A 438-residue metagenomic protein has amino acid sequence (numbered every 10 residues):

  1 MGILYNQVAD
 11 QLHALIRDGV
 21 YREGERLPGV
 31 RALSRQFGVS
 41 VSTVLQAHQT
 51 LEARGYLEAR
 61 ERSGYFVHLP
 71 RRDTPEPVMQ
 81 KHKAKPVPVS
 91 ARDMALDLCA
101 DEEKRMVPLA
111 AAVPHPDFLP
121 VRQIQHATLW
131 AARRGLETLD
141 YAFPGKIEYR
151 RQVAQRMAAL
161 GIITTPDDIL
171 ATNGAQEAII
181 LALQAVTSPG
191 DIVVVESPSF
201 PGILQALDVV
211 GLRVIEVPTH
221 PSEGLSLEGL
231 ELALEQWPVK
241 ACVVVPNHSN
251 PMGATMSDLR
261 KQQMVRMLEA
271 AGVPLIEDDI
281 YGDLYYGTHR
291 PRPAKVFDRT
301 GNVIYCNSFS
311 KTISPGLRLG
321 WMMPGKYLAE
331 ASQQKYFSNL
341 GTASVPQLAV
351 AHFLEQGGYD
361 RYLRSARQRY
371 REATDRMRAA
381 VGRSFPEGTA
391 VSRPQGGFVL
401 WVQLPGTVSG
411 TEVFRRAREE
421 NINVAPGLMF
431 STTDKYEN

Functional and structural regions predicted by a protein language model:
M1-L129, S332, Y336-A343, H352-L354 (+9 more regions): N-terminal basic, amphipathic alpha-helical segments
E58-A59, T164, V424: Short beta-strand "wing" residues that participate in macromolecule-binding interfaces
R133-A271, G282-D298, Y370: Conserved core of the PLP fold type I
I169, V273, V303, T389 (+1 more regions): Short, conserved active-site loop motifs that form the nucleotide-linked donor/cofactor pocket
R299-R371: Conserved core segment of the aminotransferase class I/II
